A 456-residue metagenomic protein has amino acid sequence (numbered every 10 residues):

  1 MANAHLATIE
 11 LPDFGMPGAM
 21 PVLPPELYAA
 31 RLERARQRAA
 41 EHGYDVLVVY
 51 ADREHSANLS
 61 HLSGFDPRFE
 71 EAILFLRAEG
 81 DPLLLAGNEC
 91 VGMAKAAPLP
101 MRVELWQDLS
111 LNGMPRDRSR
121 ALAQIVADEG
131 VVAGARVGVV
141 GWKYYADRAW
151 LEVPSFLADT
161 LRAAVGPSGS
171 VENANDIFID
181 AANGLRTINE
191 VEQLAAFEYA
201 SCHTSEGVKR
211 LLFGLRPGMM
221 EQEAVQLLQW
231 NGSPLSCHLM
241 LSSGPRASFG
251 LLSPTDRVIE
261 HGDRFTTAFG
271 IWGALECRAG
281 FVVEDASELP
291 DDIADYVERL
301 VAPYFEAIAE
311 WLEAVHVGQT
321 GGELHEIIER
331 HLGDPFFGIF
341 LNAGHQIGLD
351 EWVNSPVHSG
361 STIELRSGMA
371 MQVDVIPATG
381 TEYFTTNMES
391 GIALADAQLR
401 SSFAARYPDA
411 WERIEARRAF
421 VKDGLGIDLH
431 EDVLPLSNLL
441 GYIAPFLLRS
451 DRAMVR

Functional and structural regions predicted by a protein language model:
M1-R456: Active-site neighborhoods and metal-handling regions in enzymes and metal-associated proteins
